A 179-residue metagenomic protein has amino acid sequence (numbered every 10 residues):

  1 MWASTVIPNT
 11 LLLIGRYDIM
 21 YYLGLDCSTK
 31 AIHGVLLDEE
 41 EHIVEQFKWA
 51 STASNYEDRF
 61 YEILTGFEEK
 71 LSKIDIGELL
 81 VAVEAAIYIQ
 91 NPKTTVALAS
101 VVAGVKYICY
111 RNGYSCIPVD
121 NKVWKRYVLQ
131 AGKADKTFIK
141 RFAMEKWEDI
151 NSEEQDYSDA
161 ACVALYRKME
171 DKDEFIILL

Functional and structural regions predicted by a protein language model:
W2-L179: Phosphate- and other anionic-substrate recognition elements at nucleic-acid/protein interfaces
